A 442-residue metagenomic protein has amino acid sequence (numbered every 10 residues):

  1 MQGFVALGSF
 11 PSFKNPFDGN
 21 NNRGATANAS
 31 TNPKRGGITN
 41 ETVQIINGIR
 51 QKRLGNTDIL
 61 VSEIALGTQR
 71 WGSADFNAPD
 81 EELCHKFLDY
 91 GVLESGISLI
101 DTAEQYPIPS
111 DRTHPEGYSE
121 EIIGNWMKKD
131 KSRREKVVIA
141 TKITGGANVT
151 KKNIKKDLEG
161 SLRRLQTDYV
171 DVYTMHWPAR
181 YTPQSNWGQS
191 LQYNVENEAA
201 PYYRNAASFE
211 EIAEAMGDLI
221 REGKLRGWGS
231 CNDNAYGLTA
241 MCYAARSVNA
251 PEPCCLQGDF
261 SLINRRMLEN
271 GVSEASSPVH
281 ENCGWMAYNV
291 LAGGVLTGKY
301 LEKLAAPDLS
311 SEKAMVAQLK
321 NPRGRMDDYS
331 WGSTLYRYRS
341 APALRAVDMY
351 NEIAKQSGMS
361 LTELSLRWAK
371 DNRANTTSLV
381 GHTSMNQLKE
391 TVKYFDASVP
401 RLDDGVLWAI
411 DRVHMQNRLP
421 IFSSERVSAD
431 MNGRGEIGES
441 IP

Functional and structural regions predicted by a protein language model:
Q2-V138, K155, D168, A215 (+1 more regions): N-terminal binding-site loop/beta-alpha segment at the start of enzyme catalytic domains that lines or forms
F17, I38-T42, G48, P178-V413 (+1 more regions): Beta/alpha (TIM)-barrel catalytic core signal, keyed to glycine-rich beta->alpha loops juxtaposed to Asp/Glu that bind
S62-E63, R134-V137, D168-V172, R226-G227 (+2 more regions): Short acidic capping loops at alpha-helix termini that bridge into adjacent secondary structure
R70-E82, I143-N153, A199-A207: Active-site mouth loops of central-metabolism enzymes
A78-V92, T150-R164, F209, A213-E214 (+2 more regions): Short, acidic/polar
L99-E104, I139-T141, D171-M175, G229-S230 (+1 more regions): Short beta-strand segments at enzyme active-site cores
E135-G146, L256-F260: A short, structured active-site edge motif that brings together acidic residues
N153-Y173, L219-E222: CE4/NodB-like, metal-dependent polysaccharide N-deacetylase domain that modifies extracellular/periplasmic N-acetylated
